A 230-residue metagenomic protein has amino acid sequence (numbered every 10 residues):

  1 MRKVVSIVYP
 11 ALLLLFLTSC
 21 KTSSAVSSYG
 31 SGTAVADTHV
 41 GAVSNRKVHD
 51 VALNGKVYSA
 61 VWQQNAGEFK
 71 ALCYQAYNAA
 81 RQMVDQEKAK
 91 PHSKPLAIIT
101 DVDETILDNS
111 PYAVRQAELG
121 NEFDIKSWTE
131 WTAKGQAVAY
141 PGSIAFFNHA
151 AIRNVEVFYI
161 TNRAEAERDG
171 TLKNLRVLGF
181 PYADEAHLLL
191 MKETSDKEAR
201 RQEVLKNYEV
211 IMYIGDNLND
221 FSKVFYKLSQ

Functional and structural regions predicted by a protein language model:
R2-V5, T18-T100: Non-catalytic pre-domain segments flanking phosphatase-related domains
Y9-T18: Bacterial N-terminal signal peptides
S24-G30, A164, R168-Q230: C-terminal cap/substrate-recognition subdomain and adjoining C-terminal extension of metal-dependent phosphatase-like
W62-C73, T129-Q136, F158-A164, L190: Second-shell loop/turn segments in exported
L72-A80, A139-F146, E167, T171-N174 (+1 more regions): Stable alpha-helical elements in mature extracytoplasmic
K90, P95, I106-A137, I152: Active-site neighborhood of HAD-like aspartate-dependent phosphohydrolases
K94-L96, A151-F158, Y182-A186, K206-V210: Loop/turn elements at helix/coil->beta-strand transitions in domains of secreted/extracellular proteins
E104, S143-L175, D216: Substrate-recognition element of Asp-dependent hydrolases with the DxDx(T/V) motif
